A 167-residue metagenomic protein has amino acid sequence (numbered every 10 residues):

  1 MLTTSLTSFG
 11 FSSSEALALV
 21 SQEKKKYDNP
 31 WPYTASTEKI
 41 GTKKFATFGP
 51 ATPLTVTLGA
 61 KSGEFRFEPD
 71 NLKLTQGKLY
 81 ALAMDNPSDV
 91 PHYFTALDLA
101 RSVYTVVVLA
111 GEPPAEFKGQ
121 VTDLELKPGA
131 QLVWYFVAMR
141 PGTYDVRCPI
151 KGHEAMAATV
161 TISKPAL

Functional and structural regions predicted by a protein language model:
M1-T3: N-terminal export leaders
S5-A18: N-terminal twin-arginine translocation
E15-A46, K118-L167: Extracellular/periplasmic metallocenter environments
F45, P69-T95, L132-M139: Beta-strand cores of secreted/periplasmic/IMS beta-sandwich domains, seen most often in copper-related folds
T47-L79: N-terminal edge beta-strand
K61, L79, D85-D89, L97-R101 (+3 more regions): Solvent-exposed coil/turn segments that connect beta secondary-structure elements in extracytoplasmic/periplasmic
E64, G111-G119: Short beta-strand and strand-turn-strand segments in soluble, beta-rich domains
A100-G111: Short aromatic-acidic-glycine turn motif
